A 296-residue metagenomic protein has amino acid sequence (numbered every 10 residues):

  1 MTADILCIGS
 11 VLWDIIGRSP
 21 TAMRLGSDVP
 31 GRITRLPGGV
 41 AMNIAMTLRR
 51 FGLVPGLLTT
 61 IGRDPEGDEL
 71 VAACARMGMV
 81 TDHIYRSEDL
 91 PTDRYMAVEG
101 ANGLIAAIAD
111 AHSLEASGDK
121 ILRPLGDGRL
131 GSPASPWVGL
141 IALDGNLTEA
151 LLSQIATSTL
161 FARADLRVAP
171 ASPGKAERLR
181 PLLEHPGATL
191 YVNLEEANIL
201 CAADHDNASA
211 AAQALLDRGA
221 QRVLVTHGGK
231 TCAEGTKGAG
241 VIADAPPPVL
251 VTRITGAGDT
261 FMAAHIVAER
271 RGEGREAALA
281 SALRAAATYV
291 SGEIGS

Functional and structural regions predicted by a protein language model:
M1-I5, V29, A176, A208-S296: Conserved phosphate-binding/catalytic region of the ribokinase-like
M1-R24: Positively charged, low-complexity intrinsically disordered leader regions
D4-L6, G139-L140, D165, T189: Structural motif
W13, L25-S27, R35, R50-G139: Conserved N-terminal subdomain of the carbohydrate kinase-like
P20-A41: Short catalytic helix/loop segments, enriched in acidic residues and glycine and frequently bearing histidine
M42-R49, A156: Histidine-anchored nucleotide/phosphate-binding helix
R49, L160, R270: Gly/Ala-rich phosphate-binding loop of Rossmann-like dinucleotide-binding domains, activating on the conserved
A156, L160-V241: Conserved phosphate/ATP/ADP-binding segment of small-molecule kinases
